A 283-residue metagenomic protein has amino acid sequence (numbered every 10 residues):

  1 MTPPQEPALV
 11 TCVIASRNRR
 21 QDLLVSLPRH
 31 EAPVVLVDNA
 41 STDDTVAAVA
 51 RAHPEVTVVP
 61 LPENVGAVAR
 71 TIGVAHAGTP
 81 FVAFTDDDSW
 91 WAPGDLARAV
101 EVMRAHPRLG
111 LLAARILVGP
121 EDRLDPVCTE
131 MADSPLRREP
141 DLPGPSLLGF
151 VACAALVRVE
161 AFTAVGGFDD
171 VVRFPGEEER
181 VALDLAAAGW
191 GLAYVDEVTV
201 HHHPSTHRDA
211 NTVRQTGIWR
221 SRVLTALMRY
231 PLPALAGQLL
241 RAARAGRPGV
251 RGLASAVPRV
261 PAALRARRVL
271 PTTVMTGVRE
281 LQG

Functional and structural regions predicted by a protein language model:
V13-A32: Short, well-formed alpha-helical segments that are part of the catalytic scaffolds of diverse glycosyltransferases
R20, R29, D38-A47, E63 (+1 more regions): A conserved acidic beta->alpha catalytic loop
P60-A77, R98: Glycine-rich, basic loop-to-helix element that forms the pyrophosphate-binding segment of sugar-nucleotide handling
V82: Short aromatic/hydrophobic "clamp" motif used to bind/position activated sugar donors
P93-P126: Conserved donor NDP-sugar-binding/catalytic core segment of glycosyltransferases
A114, T129-L147: Short, flexible, basic/aromatic active-site loop/helix in glycosyltransferases
G149-V157, A161-G166, V171-V198: A short, conserved alpha-helix in the catalytic core of glycosyltransferases
T216-S221, P231-G283: Non-catalytic, C-terminal membrane-associated alpha-helical segments of glycosyltransferases
